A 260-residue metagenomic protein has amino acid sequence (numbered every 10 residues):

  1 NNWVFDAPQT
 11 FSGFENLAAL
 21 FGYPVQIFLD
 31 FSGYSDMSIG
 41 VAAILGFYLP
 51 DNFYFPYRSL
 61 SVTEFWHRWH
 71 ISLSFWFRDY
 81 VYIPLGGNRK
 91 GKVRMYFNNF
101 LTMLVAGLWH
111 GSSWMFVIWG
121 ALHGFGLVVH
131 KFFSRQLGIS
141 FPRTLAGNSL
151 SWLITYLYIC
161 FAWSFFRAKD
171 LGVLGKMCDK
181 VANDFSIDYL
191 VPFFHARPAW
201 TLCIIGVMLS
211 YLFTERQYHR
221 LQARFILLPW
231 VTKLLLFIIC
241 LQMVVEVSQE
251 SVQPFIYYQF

Functional and structural regions predicted by a protein language model:
N1-S210, T214-Q259: Membrane-embedded transmembrane alpha-helical bundles that form the catalytic cores of multi-pass lipid-modifying
